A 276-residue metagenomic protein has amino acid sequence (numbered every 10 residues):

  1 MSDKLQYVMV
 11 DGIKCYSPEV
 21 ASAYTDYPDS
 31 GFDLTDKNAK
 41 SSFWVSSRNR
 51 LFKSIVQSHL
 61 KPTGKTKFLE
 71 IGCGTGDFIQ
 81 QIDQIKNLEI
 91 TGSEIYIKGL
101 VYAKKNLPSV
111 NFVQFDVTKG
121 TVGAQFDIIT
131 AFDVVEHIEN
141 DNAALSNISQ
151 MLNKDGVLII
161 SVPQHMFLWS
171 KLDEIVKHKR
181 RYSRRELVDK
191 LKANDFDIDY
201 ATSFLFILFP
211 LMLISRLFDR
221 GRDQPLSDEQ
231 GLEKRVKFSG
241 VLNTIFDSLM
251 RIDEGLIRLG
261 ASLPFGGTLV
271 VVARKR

Functional and structural regions predicted by a protein language model:
M1-F132, N142-L145, S239-G240, I252 (+2 more regions): Conserved N-terminal segment of class I S-adenosyl-L-methionine
S2-K4, S41-S42, V122, L208-R276: A C-terminal cap/extension of S-adenosyl-L-methionine-dependent methyltransferases that defines the acceptor-substrate
D36, L158-R180, R184-K192: Short, glycine-/aromatic-enriched active-site segment of Class I SAM-dependent methyltransferases
F132-V135, S161: Residues lining the SAM
I138-N142, V162: A structural helix-start
N142-V157: A short glycine-rich, Lys/Arg-flanked "PGG" loop and its adjoining helix->strand segment in the class I
F196-F206: Conserved S-adenosyl-L-methionine
